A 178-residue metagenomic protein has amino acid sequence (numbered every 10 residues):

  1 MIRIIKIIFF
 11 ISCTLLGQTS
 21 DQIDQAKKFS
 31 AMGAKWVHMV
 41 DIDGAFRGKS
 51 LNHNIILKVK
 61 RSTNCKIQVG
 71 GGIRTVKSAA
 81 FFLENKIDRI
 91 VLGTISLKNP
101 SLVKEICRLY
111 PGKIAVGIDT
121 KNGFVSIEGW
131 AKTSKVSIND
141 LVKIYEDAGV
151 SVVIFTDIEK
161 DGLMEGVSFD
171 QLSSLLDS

Functional and structural regions predicted by a protein language model:
M1-I11, G17: N-terminal low-complexity segments that are often proline-rich with Ser/Thr-Pro
S12-T14, I87-D161: Conserved anion-binding
C13-A31: Short catalytic helix/loop segments, enriched in acidic residues and glycine and frequently bearing histidine
F29, V37, F82, V116 (+1 more regions): Conserved, mostly hydrophobic/aromatic
M32, V40, S62, E84-K86 (+3 more regions): Structural motif
W36-I55, T94, F155-V167: Glycine-rich, proline-tolerant flexible connector loops at the mouths of alpha/beta enzymes
R47-Q68, K104-D119, G166-S178: Alpha-helix-loop-beta-strand connector modules within alpha/beta enzyme cores
